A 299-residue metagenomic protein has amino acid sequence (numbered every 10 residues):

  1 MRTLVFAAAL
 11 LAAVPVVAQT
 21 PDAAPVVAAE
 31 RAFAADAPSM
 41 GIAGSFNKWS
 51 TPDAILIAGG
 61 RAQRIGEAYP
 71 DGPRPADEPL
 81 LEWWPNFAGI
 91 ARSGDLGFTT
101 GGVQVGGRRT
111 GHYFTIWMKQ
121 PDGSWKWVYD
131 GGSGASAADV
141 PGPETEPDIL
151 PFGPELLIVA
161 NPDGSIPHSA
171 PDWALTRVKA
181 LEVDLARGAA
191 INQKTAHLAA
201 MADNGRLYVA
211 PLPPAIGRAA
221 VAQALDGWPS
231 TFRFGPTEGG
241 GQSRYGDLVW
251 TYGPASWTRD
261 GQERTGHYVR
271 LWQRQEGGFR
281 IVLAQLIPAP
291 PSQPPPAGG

Functional and structural regions predicted by a protein language model:
M1-L4: Positively charged n-region of N-terminal signal peptides that target proteins for export
A13-P15: N-terminal signal peptide c-region/cleavage motif recognized by signal peptidases
A18-A43, K48, A135-T195, A199-A200 (+1 more regions): Short, low-complexity N-terminal intrinsically disordered segments enriched in polar/charged residues
P21-A24, A29, G41-S93, K194-Y245 (+1 more regions): A solvent-exposed, acidic/Ser-Thr-rich amphipathic alpha-helical stretch
F33-A34, W83, L96-T100, H112-W117 (+6 more regions): Short, structured motif recognition centered on aromatic/hydrophobic residues
P85-I90, G101-Q104, H112-K119, V221 (+3 more regions): Hydrophobic/aromatic beta-strand elements that line small-molecule binding cavities or substrate pockets in beta-rich
T110-L157, T265-S292: Short beta-strand edge/turn micro-motifs at domain boundaries
W228, Q242-G299: Hydrophilic extracytoplasmic domains
